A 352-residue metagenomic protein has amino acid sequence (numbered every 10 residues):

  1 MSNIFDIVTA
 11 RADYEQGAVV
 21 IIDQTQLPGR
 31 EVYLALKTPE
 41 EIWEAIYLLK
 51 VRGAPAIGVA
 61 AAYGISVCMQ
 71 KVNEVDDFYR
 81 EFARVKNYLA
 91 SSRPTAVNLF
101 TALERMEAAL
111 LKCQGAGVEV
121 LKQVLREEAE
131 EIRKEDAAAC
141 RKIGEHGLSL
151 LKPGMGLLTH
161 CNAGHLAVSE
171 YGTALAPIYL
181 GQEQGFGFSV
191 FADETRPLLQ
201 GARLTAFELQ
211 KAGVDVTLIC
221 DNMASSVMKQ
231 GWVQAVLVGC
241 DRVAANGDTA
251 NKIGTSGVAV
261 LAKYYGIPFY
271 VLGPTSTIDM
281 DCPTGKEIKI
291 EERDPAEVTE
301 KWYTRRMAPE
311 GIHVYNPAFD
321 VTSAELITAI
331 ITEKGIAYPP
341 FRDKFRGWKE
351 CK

Functional and structural regions predicted by a protein language model:
M1-E40, E44: Positively charged, low-complexity intrinsically disordered leader regions
M1-Q16, G115, Y338-P339, K344-K352: SAM-dependent methyltransferases
I22, A60, G64, A102 (+4 more regions): Short beta-strand segments
Y33-P39, G164-V168, A245-A250: Short, glycine-rich nucleotide/cofactor-binding loops
L34-K50, S149-L157, E300-G311: Short, hydrophobic/aliphatic alpha-helical segments
E44-V51, I57, G257-V260: Small-aliphatic-rich amphipathic alpha-helix that forms the alpha element of a beta-alpha
K50-I219: N-terminal active-site beta-alpha-beta segment that forms phosphate/nucleotide-binding and substrate-recognition loops
G187, E194-K352: Conserved phosphate- and dinucleotide-binding cores of soluble alpha/beta proteins, encompassing both enzyme active
